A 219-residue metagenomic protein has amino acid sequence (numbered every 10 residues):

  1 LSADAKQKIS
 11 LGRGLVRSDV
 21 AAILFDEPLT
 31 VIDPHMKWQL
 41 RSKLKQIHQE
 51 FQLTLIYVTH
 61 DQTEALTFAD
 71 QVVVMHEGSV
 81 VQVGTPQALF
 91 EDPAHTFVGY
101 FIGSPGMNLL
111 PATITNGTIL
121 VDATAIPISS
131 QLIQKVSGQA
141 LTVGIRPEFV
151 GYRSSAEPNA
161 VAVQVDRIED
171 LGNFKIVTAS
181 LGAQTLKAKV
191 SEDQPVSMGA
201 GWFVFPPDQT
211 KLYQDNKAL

Functional and structural regions predicted by a protein language model:
L1-F97: ABC ATPase nucleotide-binding domains
S2-A3, V83, I102, P111 (+2 more regions): Short glycine-rich loop/turn motifs that provide flexible caps or phosphate-binding loops at active sites
Q7, L15, V81, Q87 (+5 more regions): Short, flexible micro-motifs
V74, S79, A94-H95, G103 (+3 more regions): Short helix-capping and hinge/turn segments at secondary-structure transitions, especially at repeat and domain
T85, F97, P111-T113, A162-R167: Residues located in well-ordered beta-strands
D92-T115, G144: C-terminal boundary and immediately downstream tail of ABC-type ATPase nucleotide-binding domains
P105-M107, T118-L219: Non-catalytic connector elements of ABC transporters
